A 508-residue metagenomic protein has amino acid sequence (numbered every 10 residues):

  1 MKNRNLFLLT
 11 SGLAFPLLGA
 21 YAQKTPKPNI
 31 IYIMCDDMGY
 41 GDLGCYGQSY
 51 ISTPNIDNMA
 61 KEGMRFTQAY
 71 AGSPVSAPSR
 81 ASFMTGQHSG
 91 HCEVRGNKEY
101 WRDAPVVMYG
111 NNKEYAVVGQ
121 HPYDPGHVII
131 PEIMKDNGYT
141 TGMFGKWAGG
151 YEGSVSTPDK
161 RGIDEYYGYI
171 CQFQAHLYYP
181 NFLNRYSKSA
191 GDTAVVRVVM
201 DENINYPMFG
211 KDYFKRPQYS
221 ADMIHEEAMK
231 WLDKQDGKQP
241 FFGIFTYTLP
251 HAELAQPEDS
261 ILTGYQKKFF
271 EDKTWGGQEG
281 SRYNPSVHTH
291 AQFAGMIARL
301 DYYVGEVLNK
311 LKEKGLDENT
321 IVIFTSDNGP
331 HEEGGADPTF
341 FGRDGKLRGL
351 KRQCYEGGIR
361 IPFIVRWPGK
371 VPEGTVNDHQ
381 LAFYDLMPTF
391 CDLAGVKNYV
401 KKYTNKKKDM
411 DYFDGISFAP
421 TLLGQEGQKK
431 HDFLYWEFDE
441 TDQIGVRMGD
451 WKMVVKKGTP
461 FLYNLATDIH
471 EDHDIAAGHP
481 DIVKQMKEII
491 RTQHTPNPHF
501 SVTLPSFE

Functional and structural regions predicted by a protein language model:
M1-P26: Bacterial Sec-dependent N-terminal signal peptides
T25-P28, C35-I51, T67, R95-E99 (+10 more regions): Active-site-proximal cap/lid insertion segments
Y40-I129, I133-Y139, G153, R161-E165 (+1 more regions): Active-site segment of extracytoplasmic enzymes that catalyze sulfate/phosphate-ester chemistry
Q48, S154-D159, E426-G427, I444-G445: Short glycine-biased active-site loop of nucleotidyltransferases that positions the nucleotide triphosphate and helps
G72, Y123, K351-E356, L434-E437 (+1 more regions): Short Gly/Pro-enriched turn/cap motifs at secondary-structure boundaries
I130, K146, L386, F418: Short active-site alpha-helical segment characteristic of glycosyltransferases and processive polysaccharide synthases
P131, W231-D233, D442-V454, F461: Short, surface-exposed beta-strand/loop micro-motifs that present aromatic residues
